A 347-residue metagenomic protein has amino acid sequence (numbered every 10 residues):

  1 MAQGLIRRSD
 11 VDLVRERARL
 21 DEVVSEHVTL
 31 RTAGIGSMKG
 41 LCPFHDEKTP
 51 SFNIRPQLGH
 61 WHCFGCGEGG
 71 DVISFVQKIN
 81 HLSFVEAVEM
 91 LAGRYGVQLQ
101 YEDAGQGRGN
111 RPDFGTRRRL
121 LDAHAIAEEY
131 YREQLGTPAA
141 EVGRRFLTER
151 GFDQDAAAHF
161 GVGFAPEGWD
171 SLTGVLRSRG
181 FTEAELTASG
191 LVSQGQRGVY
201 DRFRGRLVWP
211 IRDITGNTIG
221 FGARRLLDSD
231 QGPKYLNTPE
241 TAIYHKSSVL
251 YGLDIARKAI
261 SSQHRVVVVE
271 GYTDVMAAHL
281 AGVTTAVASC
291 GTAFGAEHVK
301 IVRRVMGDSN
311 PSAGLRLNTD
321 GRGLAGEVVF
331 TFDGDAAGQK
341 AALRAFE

Functional and structural regions predicted by a protein language model:
M1-G109, P166-D170: N-terminal structured subdomain of primase-like DNA metabolism proteins
A18, A33, G109-A127, A140 (+3 more regions): Phosphate-handling DNA/RNA-contact segment within nucleic-acid enzymes
R31-I35, F84-E89, L99-A104, G151-V162 (+2 more regions): Short, surface-exposed acidic
G70-I73, V85, A277, A336-A341: Switch/connector loops and helix/strand junctions flanking conserved nucleotide-binding motifs in nucleotide-processing
V76, S289-G291, D333: Short beta->alpha connector loops at strand-helix junctions that form conserved, small/polar/Pro-enriched
I126-L135: Short, aromatic/basic-rich helix-turn unit that serves as a nucleic-acid recognition element
E327-E347: Phosphate/diphosphate-binding loops
